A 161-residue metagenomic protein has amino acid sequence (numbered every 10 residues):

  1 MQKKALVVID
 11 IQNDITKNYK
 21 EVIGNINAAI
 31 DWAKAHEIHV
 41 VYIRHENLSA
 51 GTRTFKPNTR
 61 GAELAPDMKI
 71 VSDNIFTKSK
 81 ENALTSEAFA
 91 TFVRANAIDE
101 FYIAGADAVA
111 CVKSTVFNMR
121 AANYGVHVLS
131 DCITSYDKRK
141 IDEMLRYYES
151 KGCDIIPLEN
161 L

Functional and structural regions predicted by a protein language model:
M1-A5, G24, A28-H36, R53-L161: Active-site-adjacent betaalpha module
V8-I9: Short hydrophobic beta-strand that contains or immediately precedes a catalytic carboxylate
Q12, E46-N47, D107, I133: Catalytic metal-binding/acid-base residues of hydrolase active sites
Q12-N18: Short acidic, Gly/Ser-rich segments with clustered Asp/Glu that frequently serve as metal-coordination loops in enzyme
K17, A50-G51: Glycine/Thr-rich phosphate-binding loops of Rossmann-like dinucleotide-binding domains
Y19, I23: Flexible, glycine- and charge-enriched loops at secondary-structure boundaries
A33-S49: Von Willebrand factor
